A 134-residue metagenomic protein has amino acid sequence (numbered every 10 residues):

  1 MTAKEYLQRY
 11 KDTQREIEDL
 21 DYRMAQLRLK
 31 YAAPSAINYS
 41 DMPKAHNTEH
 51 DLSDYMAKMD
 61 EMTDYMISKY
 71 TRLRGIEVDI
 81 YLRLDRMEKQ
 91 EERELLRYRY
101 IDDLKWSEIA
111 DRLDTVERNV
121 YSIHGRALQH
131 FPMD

Functional and structural regions predicted by a protein language model:
M1-R83, M133: N-terminal interaction/assembly modules
M87-D102: Short amphipathic alpha helix immediately N-terminal
E108-D111: Short alpha-helical "recognition helix" segments of helix-turn-helix
V120-Y121: Helix-turn-helix DNA-binding helix
L128-P132: C-terminal flanking helix
